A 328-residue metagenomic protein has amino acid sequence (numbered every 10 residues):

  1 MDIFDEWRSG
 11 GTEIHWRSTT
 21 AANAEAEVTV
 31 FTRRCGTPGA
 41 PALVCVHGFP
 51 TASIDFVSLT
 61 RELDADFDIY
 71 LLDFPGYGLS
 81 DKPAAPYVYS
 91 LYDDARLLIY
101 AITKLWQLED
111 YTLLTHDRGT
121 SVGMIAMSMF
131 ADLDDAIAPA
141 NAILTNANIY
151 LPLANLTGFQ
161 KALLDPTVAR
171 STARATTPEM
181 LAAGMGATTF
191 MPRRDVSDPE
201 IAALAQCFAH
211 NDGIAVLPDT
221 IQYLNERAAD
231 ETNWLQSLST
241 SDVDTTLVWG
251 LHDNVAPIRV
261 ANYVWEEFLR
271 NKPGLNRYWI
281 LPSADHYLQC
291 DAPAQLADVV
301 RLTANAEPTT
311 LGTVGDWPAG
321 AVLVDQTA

Functional and structural regions predicted by a protein language model:
M1-A22, V30-C35, P50, Y70 (+6 more regions): Flexible "cap/lid" subdomain of the alpha/beta-hydrolase fold that forms the substrate-access gate
G10, A26, A40: Exposed loop/turn and edge beta-strand positions of beta-sandwich/beta-sheet ligand-binding modules
R33-D81: Conserved HGGG/HGGXW glycine-rich cap/lid loop of the alpha/beta-hydrolase fold
L59-T60, Y287, T303: Short alpha-helical functional segments enriched in proximate histidine and acidic residues
A284: Conserved short acidic donor-positioning loop in nucleotide-sugar-dependent glycosyltransferases
G315-A328: A short, charged, Gly/Pro-tolerant segment at domain boundaries
